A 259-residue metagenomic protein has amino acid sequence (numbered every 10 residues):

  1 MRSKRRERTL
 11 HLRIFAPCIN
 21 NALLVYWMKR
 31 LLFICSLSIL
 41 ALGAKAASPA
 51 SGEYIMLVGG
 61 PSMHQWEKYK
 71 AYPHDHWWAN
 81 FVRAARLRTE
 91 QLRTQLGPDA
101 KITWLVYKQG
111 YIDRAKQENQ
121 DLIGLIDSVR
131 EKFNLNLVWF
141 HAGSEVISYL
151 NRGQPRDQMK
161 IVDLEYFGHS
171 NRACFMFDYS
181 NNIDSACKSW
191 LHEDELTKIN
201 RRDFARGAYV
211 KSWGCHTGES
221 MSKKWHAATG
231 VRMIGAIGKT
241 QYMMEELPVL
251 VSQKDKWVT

Functional and structural regions predicted by a protein language model:
K29-I34: Sec-dependent signal peptide recognition, specifically the positively charged N-region followed immediately by
L37-K45: Hydrophobic h-region of N-terminal signal peptides that target proteins for export in Gram-negative bacteria
A47-I147: A domain-level signal for caspase-like cysteine endopeptidase catalytic cores and their zymogen-processing architecture
Q154, I161-E245: Catalytic cores of nucleophile-dependent amide-cleaving enzymes
I237-T259: Caspase-like cysteine protease fold
